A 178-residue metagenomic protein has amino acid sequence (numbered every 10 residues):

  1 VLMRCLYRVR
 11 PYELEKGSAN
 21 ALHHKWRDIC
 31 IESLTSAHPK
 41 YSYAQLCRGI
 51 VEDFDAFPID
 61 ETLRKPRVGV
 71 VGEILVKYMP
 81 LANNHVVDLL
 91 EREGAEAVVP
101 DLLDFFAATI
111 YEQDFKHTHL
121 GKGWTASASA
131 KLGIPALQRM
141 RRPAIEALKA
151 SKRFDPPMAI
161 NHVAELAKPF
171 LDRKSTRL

Functional and structural regions predicted by a protein language model:
V1-L178: An N-terminal assembly and electron-transfer interface module characteristic of large anaerobic redox and radical
